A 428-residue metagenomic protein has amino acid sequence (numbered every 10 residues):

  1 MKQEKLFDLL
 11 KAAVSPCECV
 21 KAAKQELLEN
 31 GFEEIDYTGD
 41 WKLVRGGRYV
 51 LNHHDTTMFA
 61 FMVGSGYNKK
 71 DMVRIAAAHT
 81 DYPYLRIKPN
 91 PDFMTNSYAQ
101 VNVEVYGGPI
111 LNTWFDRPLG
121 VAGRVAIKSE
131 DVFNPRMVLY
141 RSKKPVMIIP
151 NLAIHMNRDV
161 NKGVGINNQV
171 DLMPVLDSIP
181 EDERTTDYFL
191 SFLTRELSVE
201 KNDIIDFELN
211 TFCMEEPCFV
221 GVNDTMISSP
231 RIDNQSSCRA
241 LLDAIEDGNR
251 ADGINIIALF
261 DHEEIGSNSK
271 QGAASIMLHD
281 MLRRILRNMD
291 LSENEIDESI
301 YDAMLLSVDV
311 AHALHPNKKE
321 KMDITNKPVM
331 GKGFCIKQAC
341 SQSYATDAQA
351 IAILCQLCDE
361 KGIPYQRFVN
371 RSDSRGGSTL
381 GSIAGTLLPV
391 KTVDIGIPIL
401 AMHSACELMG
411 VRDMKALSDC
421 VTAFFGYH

Functional and structural regions predicted by a protein language model:
M1-H428: N-terminal hydrophobic/helix-forming segments and targeting peptides
